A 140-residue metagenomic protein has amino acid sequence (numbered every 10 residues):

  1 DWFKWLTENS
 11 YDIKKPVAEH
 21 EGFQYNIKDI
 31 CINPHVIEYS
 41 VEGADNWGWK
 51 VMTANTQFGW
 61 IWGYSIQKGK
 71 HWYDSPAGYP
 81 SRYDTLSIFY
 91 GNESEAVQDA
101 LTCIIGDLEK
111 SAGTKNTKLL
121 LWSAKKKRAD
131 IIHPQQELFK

Functional and structural regions predicted by a protein language model:
D1, I88, N92, E109-T117: Alpha-helix capping and helix-coil boundary motifs
D1-G48, R128, H133-K140: Negatively charged, low-complexity tracts enriched in Asp/Glu with abundant Ser/Thr
D45-N46, G59, G69: Short, internal acidic amphipathic alpha-helical interface segments that mediate docking to partner proteins
W47-K50, D84: Short structured motifs
M52-F58, G63: Short beta-strand micro-motifs enriched in acidic
Q67-D107: A short, exposed loop/beta-hairpin motif centered on an aromatic-Gly-Thr core
Q98-S123, K127: Intrinsically disordered, low-complexity, charge-dense segments enriched in Lys/Arg and Glu/Asp interspersed
